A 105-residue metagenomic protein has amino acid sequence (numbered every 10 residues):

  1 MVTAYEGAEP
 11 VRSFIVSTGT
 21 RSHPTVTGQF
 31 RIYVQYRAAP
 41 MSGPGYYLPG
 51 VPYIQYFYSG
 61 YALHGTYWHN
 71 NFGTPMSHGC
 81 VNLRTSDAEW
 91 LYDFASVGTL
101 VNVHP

Functional and structural regions predicted by a protein language model:
M1-S22: Cell wall/extracellular polymer interaction/catalysis modules
R12, T20-Q29, V34-P105: Exported/periplasmic cell-wall-interacting domains
